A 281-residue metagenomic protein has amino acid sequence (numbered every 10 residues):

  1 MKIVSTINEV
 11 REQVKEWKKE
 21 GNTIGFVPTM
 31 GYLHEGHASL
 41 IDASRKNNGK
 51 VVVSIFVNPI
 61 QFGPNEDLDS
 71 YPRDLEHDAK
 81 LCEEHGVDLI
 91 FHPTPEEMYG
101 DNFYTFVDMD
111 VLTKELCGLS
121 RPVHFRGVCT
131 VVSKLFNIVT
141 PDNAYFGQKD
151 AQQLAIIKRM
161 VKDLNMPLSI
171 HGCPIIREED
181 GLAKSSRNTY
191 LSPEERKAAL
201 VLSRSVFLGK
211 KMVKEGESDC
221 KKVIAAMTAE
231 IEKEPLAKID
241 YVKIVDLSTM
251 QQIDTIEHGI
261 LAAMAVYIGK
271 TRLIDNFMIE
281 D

Functional and structural regions predicted by a protein language model:
M1-I3, E280-D281: Short, Lys/Arg-enriched, disordered terminal segments
K2-L236, V245, T249: Nucleotidyltransferase catalytic core that binds NTPs
A226-D281: Phosphate/ribose-recognition catalytic cores of enzymes acting on nucleotide-derived substrates
